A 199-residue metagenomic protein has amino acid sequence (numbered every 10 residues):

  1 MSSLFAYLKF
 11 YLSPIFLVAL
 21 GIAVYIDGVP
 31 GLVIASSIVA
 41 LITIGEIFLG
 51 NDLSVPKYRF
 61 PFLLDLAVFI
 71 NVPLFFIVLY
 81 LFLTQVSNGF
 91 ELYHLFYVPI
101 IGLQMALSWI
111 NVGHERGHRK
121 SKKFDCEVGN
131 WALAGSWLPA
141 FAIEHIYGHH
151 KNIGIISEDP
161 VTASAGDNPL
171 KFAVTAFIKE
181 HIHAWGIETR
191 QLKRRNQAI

Functional and structural regions predicted by a protein language model:
M1-L103, R116, G135-I199: Non-catalytic, topology-defining segments of multipass membrane proteins
A106: Betabetaalpha-Me/HNH-type nuclease active-site subdomain
W109-K123, Y147: Juxtamembrane/interface segments at transmembrane-helix termini
K122-W131: Post-HEXXH active-site segment of zinc metalloproteases
